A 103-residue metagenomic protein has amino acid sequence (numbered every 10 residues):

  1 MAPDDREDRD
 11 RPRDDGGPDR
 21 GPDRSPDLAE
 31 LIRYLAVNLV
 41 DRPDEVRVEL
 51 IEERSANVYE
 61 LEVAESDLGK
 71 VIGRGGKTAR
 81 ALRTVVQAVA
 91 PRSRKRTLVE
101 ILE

Functional and structural regions predicted by a protein language model:
M1-D67, A81-E103: RNA-contacting regions in translation and RNA-metabolism proteins, encompassing KH/S1 modules where present
I72-G76: Glycine-centered tight-turn and secondary-structure capping sites
